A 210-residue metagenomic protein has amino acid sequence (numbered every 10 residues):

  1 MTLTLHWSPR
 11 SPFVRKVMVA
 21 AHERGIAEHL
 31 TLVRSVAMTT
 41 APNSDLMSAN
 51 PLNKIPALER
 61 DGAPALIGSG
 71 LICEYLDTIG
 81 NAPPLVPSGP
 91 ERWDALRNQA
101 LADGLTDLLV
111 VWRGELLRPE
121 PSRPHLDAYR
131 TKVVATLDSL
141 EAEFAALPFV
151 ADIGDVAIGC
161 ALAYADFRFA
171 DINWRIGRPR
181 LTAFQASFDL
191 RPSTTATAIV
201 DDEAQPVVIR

Functional and structural regions predicted by a protein language model:
M1-P124: GST-like domain detector, emphasizing the conserved glutathione-binding G-site in the N-terminal thioredoxin-like
S48, P87-S88, D171-I176, A196: Generic structural "secondary-structure junction" signal
C73, D77, L96-Q99, L137 (+3 more regions): Non-transmembrane alpha-helical segments in soluble domains of secreted/periplasmic/extracellular proteins
S88-P90, V150-G154, I199-E203: Short, surface-exposed recognition loops or helix-turn segments adjacent to catalytic cores
A102-A186: GST-like fold's C-terminal all-alpha helical module
R175-R210: Long hydrophobic alpha-helical segments typical of transmembrane helices together with their membrane-interfacial
